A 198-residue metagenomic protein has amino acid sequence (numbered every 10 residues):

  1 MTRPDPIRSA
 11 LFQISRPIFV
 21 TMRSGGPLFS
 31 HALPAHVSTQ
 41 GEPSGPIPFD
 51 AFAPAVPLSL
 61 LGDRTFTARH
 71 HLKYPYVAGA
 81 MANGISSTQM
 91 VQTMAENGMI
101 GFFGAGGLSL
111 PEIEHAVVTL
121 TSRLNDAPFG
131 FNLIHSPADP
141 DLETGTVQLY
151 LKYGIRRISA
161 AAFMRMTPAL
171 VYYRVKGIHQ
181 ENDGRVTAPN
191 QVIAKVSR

Functional and structural regions predicted by a protein language model:
M1-R198: Active-site entrance/lid segments in N-terminal catalytic domains of soluble metabolic enzymes
